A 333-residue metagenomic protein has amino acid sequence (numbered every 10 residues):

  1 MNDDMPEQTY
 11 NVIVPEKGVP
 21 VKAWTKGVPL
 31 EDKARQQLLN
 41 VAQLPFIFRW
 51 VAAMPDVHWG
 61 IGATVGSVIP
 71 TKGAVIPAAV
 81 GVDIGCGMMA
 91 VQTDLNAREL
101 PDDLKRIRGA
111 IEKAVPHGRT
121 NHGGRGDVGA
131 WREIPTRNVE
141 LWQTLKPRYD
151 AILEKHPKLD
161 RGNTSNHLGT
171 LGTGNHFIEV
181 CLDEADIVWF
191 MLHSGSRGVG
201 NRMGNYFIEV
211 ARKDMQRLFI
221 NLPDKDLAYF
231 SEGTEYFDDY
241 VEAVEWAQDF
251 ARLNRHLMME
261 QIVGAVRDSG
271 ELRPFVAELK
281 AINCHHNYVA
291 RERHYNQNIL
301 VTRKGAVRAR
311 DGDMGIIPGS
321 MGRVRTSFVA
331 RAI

Functional and structural regions predicted by a protein language model:
N2-Q37, F46-V51, I61-V65, I69 (+3 more regions): Domain-length cofactor-binding catalytic modules of enzymes
H58, C86, S196: Short, glycine/acidic-enriched loop or turn micro-motifs at the edges of active sites
G73-D94: N-terminal cap/recognition module
G87-G124, G129-E133: Compact, glycine/acidic-enriched structural inserts
